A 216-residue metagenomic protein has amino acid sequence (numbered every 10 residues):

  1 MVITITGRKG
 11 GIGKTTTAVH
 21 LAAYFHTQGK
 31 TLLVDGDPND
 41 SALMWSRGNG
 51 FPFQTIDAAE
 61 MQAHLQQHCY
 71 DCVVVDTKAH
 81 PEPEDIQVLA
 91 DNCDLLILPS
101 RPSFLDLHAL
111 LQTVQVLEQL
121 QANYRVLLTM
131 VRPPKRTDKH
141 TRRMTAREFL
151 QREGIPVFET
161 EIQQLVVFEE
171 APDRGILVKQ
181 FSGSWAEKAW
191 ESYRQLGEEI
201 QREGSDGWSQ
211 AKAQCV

Functional and structural regions predicted by a protein language model:
V2-D37: Walker A/P-loop phosphate-binding motif and the immediately C-terminal alpha-helix
N39-F53: P-loop NTPase switch/communication element
Q66-I86: Switch II (G3) loop of P-loop NTPases
P83-S103: Inter-motif core of Ras-like GTPase G domains
H108-V126: Conserved C-terminal guanine-recognition region of P-loop GTPase G domains, centered on the G4
R125-T141, T160-P172: G-domain G4 guanine-recognition motif of GTPases
A146-V178: Beta-strand-loop-alpha "switch" segments that mediate conformational coupling across diverse proteins
P172-W190: C-terminal boundary of histidine-terminating zinc-finger modules
